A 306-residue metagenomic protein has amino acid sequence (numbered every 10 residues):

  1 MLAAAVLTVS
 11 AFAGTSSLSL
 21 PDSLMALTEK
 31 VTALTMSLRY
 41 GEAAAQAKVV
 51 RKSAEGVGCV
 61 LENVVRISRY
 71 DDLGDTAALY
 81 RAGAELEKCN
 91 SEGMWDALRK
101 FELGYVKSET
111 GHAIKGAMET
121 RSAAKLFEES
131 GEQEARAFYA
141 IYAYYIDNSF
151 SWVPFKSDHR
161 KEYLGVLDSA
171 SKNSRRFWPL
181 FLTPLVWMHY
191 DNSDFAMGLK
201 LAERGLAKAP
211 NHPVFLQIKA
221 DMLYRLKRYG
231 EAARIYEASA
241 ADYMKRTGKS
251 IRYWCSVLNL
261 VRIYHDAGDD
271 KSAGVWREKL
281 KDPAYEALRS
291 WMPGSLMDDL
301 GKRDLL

Functional and structural regions predicted by a protein language model:
S17, K172, L206-A207, R246-G248 (+1 more regions): Short coil/turn linkers that connect adjacent helices within long alpha-helical scaffolds, especially alpha-solenoid
L18, D22-A26, L34-A44, E62-K172 (+3 more regions): Short coil/linker segments at helix-helix boundaries
R51-K52, A124-E128, L164-K172, E203-A207 (+2 more regions): Amphipathic alpha-helical segments of tetratricopeptide repeats
S53-E55, E128-G131, R175-R176, P210 (+3 more regions): Short coil turns that delineate tetratricopeptide repeat
F155-L164, E237-A241, H265-A287: TPR/TPR-like (Sel1-like) alpha-helical repeat modules
R176-S193, Q217-E231, E237-K245: Alpha-helical adaptor scaffolds
G274-L306: Terminal, low-structured helical/coil segments at or just beyond the last alpha-helical repeat
